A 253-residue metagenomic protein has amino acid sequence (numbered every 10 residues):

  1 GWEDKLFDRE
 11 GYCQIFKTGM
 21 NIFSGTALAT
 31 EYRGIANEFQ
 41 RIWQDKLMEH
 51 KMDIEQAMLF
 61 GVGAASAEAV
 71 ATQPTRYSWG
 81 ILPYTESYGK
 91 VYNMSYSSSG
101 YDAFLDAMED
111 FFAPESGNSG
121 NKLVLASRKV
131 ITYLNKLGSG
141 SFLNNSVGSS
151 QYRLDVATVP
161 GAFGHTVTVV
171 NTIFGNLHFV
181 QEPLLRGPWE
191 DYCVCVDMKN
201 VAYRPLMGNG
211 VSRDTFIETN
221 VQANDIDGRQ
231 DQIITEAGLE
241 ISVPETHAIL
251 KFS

Functional and structural regions predicted by a protein language model:
G1-T168, E182-S253: Flexible, glycine/threonine- and acidic-rich loop/arm segments that mediate assembly and lattice contacts in viral
I173: Catalytic core segments in nucleotide and nucleic-acid processing enzymes
